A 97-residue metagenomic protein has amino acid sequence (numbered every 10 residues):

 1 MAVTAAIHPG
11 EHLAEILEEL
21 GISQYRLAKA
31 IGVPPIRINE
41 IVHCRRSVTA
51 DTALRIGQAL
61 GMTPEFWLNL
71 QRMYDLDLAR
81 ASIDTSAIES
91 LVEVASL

Functional and structural regions predicted by a protein language model:
M1-I22: A short, Lys/Arg-rich alpha-helix, primarily the initiator
E19, A30, A59: Residues within the alpha-helical elements of helix-turn-helix
I22-E40: Short alpha-helical DNA-recognition segment
G32, H43, R72: Residue-level detection of the helix-turn-helix DNA-binding "recognition helix"
R45-Q58: Short, basic-rich loop-to-helix N-cap that marks the start of a DNA-contacting helix
L68-L97: Short, charged recognition helix plus adjacent turn of helix-turn-helix-like nucleic-acid-binding domains
